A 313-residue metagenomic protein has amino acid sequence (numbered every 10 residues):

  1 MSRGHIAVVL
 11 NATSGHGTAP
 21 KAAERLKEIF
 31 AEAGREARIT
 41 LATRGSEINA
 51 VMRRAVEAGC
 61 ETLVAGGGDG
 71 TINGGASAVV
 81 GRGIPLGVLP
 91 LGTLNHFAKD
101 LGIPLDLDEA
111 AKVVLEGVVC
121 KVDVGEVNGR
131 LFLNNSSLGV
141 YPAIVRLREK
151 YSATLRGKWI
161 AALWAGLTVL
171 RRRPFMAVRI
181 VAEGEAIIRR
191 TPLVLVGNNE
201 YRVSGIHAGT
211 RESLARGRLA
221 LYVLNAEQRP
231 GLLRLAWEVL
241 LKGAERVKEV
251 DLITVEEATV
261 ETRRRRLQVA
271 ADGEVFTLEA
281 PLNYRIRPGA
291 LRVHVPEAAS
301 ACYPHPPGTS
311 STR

Functional and structural regions predicted by a protein language model:
M1-L63, N73, E109, S300-R313: ATP/NTP phosphate-donor binding region
H5, R130-L131, A177, L193 (+6 more regions): Structural motif
A7, E32-A33, A42, G81-P85 (+1 more regions): Catalytic core of DAGKc-family lipid kinases
A12, G66-G68, L91: Glycine-rich beta-strand-to-loop/alpha-helix junction loops that act as flexible
A19, A182-I188, S213, V223-R313: ATP/nucleoside-binding phosphotransfer catalytic cores, i.e., glycine-rich phosphate-binding loops
T71-I84: Short Gly/Thr/Asp-enriched flexible loops that form oxyanion-binding sites at enzyme active sites
S137, L195-T210, V275: Glycine-rich phosphate/pyrophosphate-binding beta-alpha loops
S152-A161, R202-G231: Gly/Ser/Thr-rich active-site loops/lids in small-molecule metabolic enzymes that frequently grip phosphoryl groups
